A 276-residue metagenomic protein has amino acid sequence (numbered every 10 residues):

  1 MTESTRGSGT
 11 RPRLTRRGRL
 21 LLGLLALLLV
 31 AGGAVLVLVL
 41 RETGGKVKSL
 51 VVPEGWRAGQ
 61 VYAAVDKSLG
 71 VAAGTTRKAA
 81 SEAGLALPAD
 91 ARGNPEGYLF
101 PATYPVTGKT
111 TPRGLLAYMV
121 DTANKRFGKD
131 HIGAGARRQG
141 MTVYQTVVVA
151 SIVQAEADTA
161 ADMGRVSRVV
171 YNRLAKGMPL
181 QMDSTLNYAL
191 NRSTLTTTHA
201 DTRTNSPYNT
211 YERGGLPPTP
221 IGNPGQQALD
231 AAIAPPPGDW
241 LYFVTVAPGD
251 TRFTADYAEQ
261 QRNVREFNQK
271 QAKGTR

Functional and structural regions predicted by a protein language model:
M1-L21, Q269: Terminal targeting segments of Actinobacterial cell-envelope proteins
G18-R19, V39-H131: Signal peptide-directed extracytoplasmic domains
L21-L24, R265: Intrinsically disordered, low-complexity segments enriched in polar/charged small residues
G23-L38: Hydrophobic membrane-insertion alpha-helices, especially the h-region of bacterial N-terminal signal peptides
A34-V47, M178, S193: Generic structural signal for short, solvent-exposed loop/turn connectors between secondary structure elements
L87-R276: Bacterial extracytoplasmic/cell-wall-associated proteins, especially those involved in peptidoglycan
